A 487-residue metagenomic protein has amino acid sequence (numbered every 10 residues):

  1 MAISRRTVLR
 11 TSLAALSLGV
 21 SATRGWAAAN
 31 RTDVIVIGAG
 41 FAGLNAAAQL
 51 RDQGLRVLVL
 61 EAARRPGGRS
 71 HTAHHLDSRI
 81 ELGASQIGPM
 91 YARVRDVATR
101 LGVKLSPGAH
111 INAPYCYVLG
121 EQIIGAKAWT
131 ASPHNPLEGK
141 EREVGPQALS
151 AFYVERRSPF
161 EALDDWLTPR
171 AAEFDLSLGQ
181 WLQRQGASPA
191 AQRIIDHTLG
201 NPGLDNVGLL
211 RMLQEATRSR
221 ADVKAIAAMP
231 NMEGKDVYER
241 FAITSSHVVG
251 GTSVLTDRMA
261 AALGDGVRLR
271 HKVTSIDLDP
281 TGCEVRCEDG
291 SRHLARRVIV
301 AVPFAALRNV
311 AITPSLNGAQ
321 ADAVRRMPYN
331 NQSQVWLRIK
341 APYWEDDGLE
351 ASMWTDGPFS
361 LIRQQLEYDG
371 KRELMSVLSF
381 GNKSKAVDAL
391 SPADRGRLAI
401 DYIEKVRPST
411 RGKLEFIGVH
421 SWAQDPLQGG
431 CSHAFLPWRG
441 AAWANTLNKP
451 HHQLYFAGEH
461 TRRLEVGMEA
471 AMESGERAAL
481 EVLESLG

Functional and structural regions predicted by a protein language model:
M1-A15: N-terminal secretory signal peptides and thylakoid transit peptides that target proteins across membranes
T32, D289-R297: Core beta-strand elements of the Rossmann-like FAD/NAD(P) dinucleotide-binding domain in flavoenzyme oxidoreductases
V34-L58: N-terminal Rossmann-like FAD-binding beta1-loop-alpha1 element of flavoenzymes
N45, G282-E284, V310, N331 (+1 more regions): Conserved flavin/dinucleotide-binding core of flavoenzymes
D52-T72: Glycine-rich FAD pyrophosphate-binding loop
S78-A151: Dinucleotide-binding Rossmann-like beta1-alpha1 core, especially the glycine-rich loop that anchors the ADP
E161-H271, P280-G282, A434-F435: Active-site/ligand-binding neighborhood in enzyme catalytic cores
V300-L316: Flavin (primarily FAD) binding-site architecture
